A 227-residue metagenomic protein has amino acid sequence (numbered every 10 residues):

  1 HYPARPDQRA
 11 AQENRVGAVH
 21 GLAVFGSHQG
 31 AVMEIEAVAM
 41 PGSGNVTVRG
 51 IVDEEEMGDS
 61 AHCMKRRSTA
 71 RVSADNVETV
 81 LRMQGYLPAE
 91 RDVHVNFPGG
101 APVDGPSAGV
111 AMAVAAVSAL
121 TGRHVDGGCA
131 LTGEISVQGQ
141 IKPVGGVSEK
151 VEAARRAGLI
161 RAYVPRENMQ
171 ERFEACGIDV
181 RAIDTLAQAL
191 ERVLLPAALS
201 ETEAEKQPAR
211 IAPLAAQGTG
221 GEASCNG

Functional and structural regions predicted by a protein language model:
P3-G227: Peripheral, non-AAA+ core regions of ATP-driven protein-machinery
